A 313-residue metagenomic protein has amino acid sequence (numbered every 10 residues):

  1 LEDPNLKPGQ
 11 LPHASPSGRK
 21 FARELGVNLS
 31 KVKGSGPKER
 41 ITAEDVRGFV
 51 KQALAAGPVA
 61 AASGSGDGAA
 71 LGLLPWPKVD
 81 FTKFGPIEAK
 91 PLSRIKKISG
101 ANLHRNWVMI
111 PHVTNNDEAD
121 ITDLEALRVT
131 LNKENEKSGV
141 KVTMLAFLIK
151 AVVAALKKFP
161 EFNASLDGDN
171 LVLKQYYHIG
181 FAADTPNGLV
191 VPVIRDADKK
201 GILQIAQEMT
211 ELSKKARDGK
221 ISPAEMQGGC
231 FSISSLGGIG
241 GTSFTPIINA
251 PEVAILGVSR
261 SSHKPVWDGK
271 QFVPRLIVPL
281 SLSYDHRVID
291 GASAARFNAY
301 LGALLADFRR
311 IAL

Functional and structural regions predicted by a protein language model:
L1-L6, G18-R19, V32, E44: Generic cytosolic/nucleocytoplasmic N-terminal low-complexity/intrinsically disordered segments
L1-P12, K83-G85: Flexible, low-complexity linker/hinge segments
L6-P12, L29-R40: Short acidic, glycine/serine/threonine-rich helix-capping segments at coil-helix boundaries
S17, F21-N28, R40, D45 (+1 more regions): C-terminal catalytic/motor cores of large multi-domain enzyme assemblies
